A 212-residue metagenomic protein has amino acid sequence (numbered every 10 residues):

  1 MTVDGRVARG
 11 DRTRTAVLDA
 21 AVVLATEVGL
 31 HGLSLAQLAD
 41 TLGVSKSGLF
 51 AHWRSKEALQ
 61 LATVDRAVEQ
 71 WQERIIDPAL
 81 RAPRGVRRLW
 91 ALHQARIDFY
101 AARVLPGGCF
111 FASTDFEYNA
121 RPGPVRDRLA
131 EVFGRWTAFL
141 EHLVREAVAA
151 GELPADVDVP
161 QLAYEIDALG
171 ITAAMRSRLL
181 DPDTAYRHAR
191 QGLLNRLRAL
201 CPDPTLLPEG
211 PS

Functional and structural regions predicted by a protein language model:
M1-D4, A91-D98, G134-A150, L169-T172 (+1 more regions): C-terminal peripheral helix-coil segments that are non-catalytic and often amphipathic
T13-A16, A20-A58, A62: Helix-turn-helix
A62, I76-G107, V159-I166: Hydrophobic alpha-helical connector segments
R66-W71: Short, basic, alpha-helical segments at the C-terminal edge of helix-turn-helix-like DNA-binding modules
P83, R87, D127-F133, A149-E165 (+2 more regions): All-alpha amphipathic helical-bundle segments outside canonical DNA-binding/catalytic cores that form hydrophobic
R88, A102-P124: Amphipathic alpha-helical segments used for helix-helix packing
P106, P124-R135, F139-H142: Short, solvent-exposed amphipathic helices
G107, A112, A155-R176, G192-R196: Hydrophobic alpha-helical segments that form the core of small-molecule binding pockets and/or dimer interfaces
